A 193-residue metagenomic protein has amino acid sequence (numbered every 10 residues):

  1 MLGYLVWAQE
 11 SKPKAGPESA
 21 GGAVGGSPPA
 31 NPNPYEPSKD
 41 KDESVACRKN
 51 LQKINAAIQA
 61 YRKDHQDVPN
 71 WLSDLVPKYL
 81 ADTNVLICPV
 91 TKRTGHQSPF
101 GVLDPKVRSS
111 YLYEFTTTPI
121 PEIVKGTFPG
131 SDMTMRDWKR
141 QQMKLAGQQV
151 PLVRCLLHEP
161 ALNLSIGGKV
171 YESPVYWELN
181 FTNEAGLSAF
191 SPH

Functional and structural regions predicted by a protein language model:
M1-Y4: Hydrophobic membrane-insertion alpha-helices, especially the h-region of bacterial N-terminal signal peptides
W7-V85, V170, N180-F181, A185-S191: Conserved hydrophobic/amphipathic alpha-helical signal-anchor segments
Y61, Q97-S98, Y113: N-terminal pilin/flagellin-like segments and related low-complexity appendage regions
N84, Q97, E172-P174: Activation segment
C88: Short cysteine-rich clusters marking metal-coordination/redox-active sites
T91-T94: Acidic glycine-/aspartate-rich tracts in secreted/extracellular proteins
V102-H193: Active-site-flanking ligand-binding surface segments in enzyme catalytic domains
